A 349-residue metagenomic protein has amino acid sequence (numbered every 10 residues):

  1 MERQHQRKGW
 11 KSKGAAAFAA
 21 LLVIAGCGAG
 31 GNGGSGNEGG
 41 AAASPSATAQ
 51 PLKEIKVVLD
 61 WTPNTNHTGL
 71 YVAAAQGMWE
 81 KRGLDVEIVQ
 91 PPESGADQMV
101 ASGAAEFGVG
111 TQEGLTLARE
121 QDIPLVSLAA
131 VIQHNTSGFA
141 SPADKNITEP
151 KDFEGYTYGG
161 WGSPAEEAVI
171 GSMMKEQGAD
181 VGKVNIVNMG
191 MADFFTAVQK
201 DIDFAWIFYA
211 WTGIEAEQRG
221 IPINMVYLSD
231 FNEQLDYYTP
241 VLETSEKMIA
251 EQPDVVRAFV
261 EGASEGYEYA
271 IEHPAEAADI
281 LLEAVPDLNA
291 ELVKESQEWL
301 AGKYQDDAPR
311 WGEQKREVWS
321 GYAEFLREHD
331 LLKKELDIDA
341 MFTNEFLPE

Functional and structural regions predicted by a protein language model:
M1-K53, P348-E349: Short, low-complexity disordered leader/linker segments with a strong preference for bacterial N-terminal type II
G33-G190, F195, Q199, D203-I207 (+1 more regions): Short, glycine-/small- and polar/acidic-enriched structural segments that line small-molecule recognition paths
R82, S127, A278-I280, W311 (+1 more regions): Short, hydrophobic secondary-structure boundary micro-motifs
E113, D193-T196, K200-V285: Pocket-lining segment of extracytoplasmic ligand-binding domains
V181-N185, V285-E298, K333-A340: Short, surface-exposed acidic
A250-H329: Secondary-structure end/capping motifs
W319-E349: Conserved C-terminal helix/tail region of periplasmic/extracytoplasmic solute-binding proteins
